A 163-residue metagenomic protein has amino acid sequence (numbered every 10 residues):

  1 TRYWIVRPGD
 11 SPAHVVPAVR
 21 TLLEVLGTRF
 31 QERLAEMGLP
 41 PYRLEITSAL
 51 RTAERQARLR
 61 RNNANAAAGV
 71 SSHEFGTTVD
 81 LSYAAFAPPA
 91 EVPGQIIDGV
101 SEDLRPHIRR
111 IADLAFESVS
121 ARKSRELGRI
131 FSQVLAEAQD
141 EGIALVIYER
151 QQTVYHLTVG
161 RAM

Functional and structural regions predicted by a protein language model:
T1-P40: Active-site acidic/histidine clusters and adjacent loop/turn architecture that either coordinate catalytic ions
P8-H14, R43-A49, R110-I111, V119-R125: Generic detector of short, locally flexible boundary/turn motifs and exposed helical patches
V15-R20, L50-Q56, S118-V119, E126-S132: N-terminal start-of-chain detector that recognizes signal peptides and the immediate post-cleavage beginning
T28, A57-R61, R129, Q133-E137: Charged/polar, solvent-exposed surface patches and flexible loops
L39-A57: Acidic helix-start/capping segments at beta-turn-to-alpha-helix junctions
A53-G69: Charged, often glycine-rich, active-site loop that binds/positions anionic groups
A66-M163: Catalytic cores and adjacent binding grooves of peptidoglycan-active enzymes
